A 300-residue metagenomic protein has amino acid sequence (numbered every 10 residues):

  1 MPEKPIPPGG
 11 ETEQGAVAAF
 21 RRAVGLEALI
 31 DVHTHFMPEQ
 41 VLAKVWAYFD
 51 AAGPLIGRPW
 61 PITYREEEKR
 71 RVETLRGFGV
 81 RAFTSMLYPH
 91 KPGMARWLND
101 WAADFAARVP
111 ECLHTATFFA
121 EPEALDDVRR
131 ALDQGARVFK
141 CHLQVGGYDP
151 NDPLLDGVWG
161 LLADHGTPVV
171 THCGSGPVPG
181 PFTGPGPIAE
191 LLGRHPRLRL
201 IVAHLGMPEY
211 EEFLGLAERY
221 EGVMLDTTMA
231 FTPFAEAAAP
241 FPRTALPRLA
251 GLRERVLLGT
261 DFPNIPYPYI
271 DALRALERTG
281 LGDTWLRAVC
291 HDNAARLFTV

Functional and structural regions predicted by a protein language model:
P2-V32, E39-F78, A82, L252-R255 (+1 more regions): Mid-to-C-terminal alpha-helical segments outside catalytic/metal-binding sites
P5-E13, R137-V138, Y148-L257: Catalytic pocket-lining loop regions of alpha/beta-barrel enzymes, especially the amidohydrolase/enolase/GH5 lineages
H33, A102, A131, F139 (+6 more regions): Conserved, mostly hydrophobic/aromatic
T34-F36, M86-L87, A116-A120, C141-L143 (+4 more regions): A cross-domain feature marking catalytic cores of carbohydrate-active enzymes and several ubiquitous metabolic/repair
H35-Q40, H90-G93, E121-A124, G146 (+4 more regions): Active-site environment of divalent metal-dependent phosphoester hydrolases
R65-L75, W97, A120-A131: Short, acidic/polar
L75, G79-M94, W101-F119, K140: Short, well-structured secondary-structure segments
M94-D100, E123-D126, Y148-V158: Active-site-adjacent beta->alpha loops and helix N-cap segments on the catalytic face of soluble alpha/beta enzymes
